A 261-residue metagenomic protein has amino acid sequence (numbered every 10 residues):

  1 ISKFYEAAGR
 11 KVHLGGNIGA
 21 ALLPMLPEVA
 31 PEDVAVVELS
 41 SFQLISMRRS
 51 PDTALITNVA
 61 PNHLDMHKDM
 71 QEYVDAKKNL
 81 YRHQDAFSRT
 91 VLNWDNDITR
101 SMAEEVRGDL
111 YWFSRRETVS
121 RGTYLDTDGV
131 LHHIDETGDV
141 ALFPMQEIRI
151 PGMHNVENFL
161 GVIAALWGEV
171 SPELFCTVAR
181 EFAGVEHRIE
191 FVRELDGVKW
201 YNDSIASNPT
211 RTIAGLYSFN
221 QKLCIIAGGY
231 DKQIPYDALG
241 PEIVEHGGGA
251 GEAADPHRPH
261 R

Functional and structural regions predicted by a protein language model:
I1-W94, I98-G108: Phosphate-binding loop of NTP-binding sites
S2, V162-I163, H257, R261: A generic structural signal for short, well-ordered alpha-helical segments in conserved domains
H13-G15, R107-D126, C176-R180, E190: Beta-strand->loop->alpha-helix junctions that form or flank phosphate-binding loops in nucleotide-handling enzymes
N17, R115, G228-Y230, A253-D255: Cofactor-binding loop segments of dinucleotide-utilizing enzymes, especially the Rossmann-like FAD- and NAD(P)+-binding
T90-W94, I226-A227, E245-H257: Short internal beta-strands
N96-S101, T118-R121, Q233-P235, P256-H260: Short, charged/polar "capping" segments at the starts of alpha-helices and the immediately preceding loops
Y124-F143, V185-R193: Acidic-glycine-rich active-site phosphate/pyrophosphate-binding loop
M145-G247: Nucleotide phosphate-binding/pyrophosphate-handling subdomain across enzymes that bind or process nucleotide phosphates
